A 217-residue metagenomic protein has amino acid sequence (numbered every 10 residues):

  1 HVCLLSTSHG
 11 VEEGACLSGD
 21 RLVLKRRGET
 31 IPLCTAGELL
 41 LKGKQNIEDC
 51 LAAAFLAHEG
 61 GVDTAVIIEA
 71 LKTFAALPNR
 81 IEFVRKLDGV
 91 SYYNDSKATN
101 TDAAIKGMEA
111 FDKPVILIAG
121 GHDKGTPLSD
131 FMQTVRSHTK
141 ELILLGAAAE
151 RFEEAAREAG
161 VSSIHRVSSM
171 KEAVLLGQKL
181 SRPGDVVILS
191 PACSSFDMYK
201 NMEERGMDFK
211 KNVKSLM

Functional and structural regions predicted by a protein language model:
H1-C3, I116, I143, H165: Hydrophobic/aromatic beta-strand patches that form the interior of the parallel beta-sheet core in alpha/beta enzyme
H1-E38, L77-R80, V84: Extended acidic/charged loop-beta regions that coordinate divalent cations and stabilize anionic phosphate/carboxylate
S6-V11, G60, A75, A149 (+1 more regions): Glycine-rich beta-alpha junction loops
A36-T139: Nucleotide phosphate-binding/pyrophosphate-handling subdomain across enzymes that bind or process nucleotide phosphates
C50, I188-A192: Short beta-strands and strand-loop turn motifs
I81, L117, L142, F152 (+3 more regions): Hydrophobic, well-ordered secondary-structure elements that form the walls of internal hydrophobic environments
S129-D185: C-terminal helical cap/extension that packs against the catalytic core of soluble nucleotide-cofactor enzymes
A192-M217: Glycine/aspartate-rich loop-and-adjacent alpha/beta segment that forms the canonical ThDP
